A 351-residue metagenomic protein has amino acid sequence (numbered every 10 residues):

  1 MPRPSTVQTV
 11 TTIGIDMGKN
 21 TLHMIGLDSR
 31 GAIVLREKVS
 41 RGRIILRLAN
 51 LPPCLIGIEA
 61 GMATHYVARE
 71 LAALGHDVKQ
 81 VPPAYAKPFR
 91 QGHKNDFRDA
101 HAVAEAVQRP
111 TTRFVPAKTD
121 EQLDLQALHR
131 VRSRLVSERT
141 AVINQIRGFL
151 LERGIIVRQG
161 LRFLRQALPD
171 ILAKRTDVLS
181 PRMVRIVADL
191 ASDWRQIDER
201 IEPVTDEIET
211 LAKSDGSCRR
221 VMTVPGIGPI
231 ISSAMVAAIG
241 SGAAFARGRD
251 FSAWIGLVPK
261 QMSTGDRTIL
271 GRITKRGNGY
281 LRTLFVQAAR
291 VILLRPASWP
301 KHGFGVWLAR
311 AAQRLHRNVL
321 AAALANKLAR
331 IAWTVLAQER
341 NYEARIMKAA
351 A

Functional and structural regions predicted by a protein language model:
M1-T9, A32, K348-A351: Intrinsically disordered, low-complexity and often Lys/Arg-enriched segments
P2-V10, E202-I227, M235-S241: Extended, structured, electrostatic nucleic-acid-contact surfaces
V7-L27, V103: Gly/Thr-rich phosphate-binding beta-strand-loop-beta motif of the actin/hexokinase/Hsp70
D28-C54: Nucleic-acid-processing active sites and adjacent nucleic-acid-binding tracks, predominantly divalent metal-dependent
K79-A127, A167-D170, R267-R276, Y280 (+1 more regions): Short alpha-helix plus adjacent loop in nuclease-associated cores
F89, R220-T223, P229-R317: Phosphate-backbone recognition surface of nucleic-acid-processing proteins
R130-R220: Glycine-rich, often acidic, oxyanion-interacting loops/wings at catalytic, nucleic-acid, or phospho-protein interfaces
D266, V306-A351: Low-complexity, acidic/Ser/Thr- and charged residue-rich accessory regions of DNA metabolism proteins
